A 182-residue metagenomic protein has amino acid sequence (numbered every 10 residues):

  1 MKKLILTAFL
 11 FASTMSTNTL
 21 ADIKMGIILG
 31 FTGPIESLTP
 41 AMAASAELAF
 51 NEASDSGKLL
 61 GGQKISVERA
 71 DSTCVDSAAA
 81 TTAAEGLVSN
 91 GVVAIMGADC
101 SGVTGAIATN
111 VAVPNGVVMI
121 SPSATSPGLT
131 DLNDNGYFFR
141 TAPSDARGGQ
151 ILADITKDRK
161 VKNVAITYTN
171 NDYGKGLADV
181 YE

Functional and structural regions predicted by a protein language model:
L4-S13: Sec-dependent N-terminal signal peptides
M15-A21: Sec/Tat signal peptide C-region and signal peptidase I cleavage site
A21-G26, V118-P122: Short coil-to-beta-strand
D22-K24, S66, K162-N163: Residues that mark the start of a beta-strand
G26-E47, A70-S77, D99, T167-K175: Extracytoplasmic "Venus flytrap"
A44-V67: Signal peptide-proximal N-terminal region of secreted/periplasmic/extracellular or secretory-lumen proteins
R69-A70, V75-V93, D154-D158: Short, well-structured alpha-helical segments in soluble
S89-E182: Extracytoplasmic ligand/sensor domains, especially the bilobed periplasmic-binding protein
